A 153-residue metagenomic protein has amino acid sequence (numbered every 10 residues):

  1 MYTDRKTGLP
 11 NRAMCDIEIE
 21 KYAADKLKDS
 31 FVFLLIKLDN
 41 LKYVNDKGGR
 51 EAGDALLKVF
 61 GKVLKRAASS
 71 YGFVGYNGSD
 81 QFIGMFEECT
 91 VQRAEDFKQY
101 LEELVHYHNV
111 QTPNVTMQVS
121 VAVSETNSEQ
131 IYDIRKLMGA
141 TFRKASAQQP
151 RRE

Functional and structural regions predicted by a protein language model:
Y2-T3, G8-V32, D39-K65, G75-S79 (+4 more regions): Conserved long alpha-helical elements within nucleotide-processing catalytic cores of c-di-GMP signaling and class III
M14, T116-Q118: Beta-strand residues that line the small-molecule/cofactor-binding core of sensory signal-transduction domains
F33, F82, V119-V123: A structural signal for short, well-ordered beta-strand segments
D46, M85-C89, H106, T126-N127: Residue-level recognition of strand-loop junctions within catalytic nucleotide-signaling folds
G72-Y76, V115: A short pre-motif secondary-structure segment
N109, P113, R135-E153: Catalytic/regulatory signature loops of cyclic-dinucleotide turnover enzymes and related class III nucleotidyl cyclases
